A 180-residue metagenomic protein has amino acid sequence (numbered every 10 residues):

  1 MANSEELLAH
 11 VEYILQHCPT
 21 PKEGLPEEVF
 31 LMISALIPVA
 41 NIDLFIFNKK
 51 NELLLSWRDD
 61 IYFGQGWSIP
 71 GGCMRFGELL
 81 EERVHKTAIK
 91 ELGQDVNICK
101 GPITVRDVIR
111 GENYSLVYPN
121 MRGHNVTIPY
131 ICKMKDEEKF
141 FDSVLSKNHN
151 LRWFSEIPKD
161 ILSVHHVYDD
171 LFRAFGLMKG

Functional and structural regions predicted by a protein language model:
A2-D43, V117-N120: Acidic, metal-coordinating catalytic segment for phosphate/diphosphate chemistry, firing primarily on the Nudix
E28-L53, P70-C73, T127-I131: Conserved N-terminal beta-strand and adjoining loop/helix that marks the start of the Nudix/MutT-like hydrolase domain
P38, L80, V164, Y168: Hydrophobic (often cysteine-bearing) scaffold residues that line and stabilize catalytic clefts of nucleotide/cofactor
P38, R122-V126, L145-K147: A short, structural micro-pattern
N51-D59, E137-N148: Short, well-ordered strand-loop elements centered on a beta-strand within folded domains, enriched for acidic residues
E52-Q94: Conserved Nudix-box catalytic region and its N-terminal flanking loop in Nudix hydrolases and closely related
G93-E138: Active-site segment of metal-dependent pyrophosphate-handling enzymes, primarily the Nudix hydrolase catalytic core
P129-I131, K139-A174: NUDIX/MutT-family hydrolases
